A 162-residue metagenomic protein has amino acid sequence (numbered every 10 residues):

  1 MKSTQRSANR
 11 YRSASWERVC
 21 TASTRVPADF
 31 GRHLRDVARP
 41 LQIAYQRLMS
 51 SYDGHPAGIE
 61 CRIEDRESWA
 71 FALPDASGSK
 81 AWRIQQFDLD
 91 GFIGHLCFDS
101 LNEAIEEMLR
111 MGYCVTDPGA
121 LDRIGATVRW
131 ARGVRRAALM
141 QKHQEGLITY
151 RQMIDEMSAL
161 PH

Functional and structural regions predicted by a protein language model:
M1-D53: Long, contiguous N-terminal structural blocks used for assembly/anchoring
R12, W16-E17, T21-D29, G54 (+4 more regions): Short aromatic-glycine-(Arg/Gly/Cys) micro-motifs in beta-strand/loop hairpins
E17, Q42, E60, E64-E67 (+3 more regions): Glutamate identity and glutamate-enriched acidic tracts
Q46, D53, A70-A72, D99 (+2 more regions): Compositionally biased, intrinsically disordered low-complexity regions enriched in proline and serine
F87-H162: Mixed-charge, Lys/Arg-enriched low-complexity segments
